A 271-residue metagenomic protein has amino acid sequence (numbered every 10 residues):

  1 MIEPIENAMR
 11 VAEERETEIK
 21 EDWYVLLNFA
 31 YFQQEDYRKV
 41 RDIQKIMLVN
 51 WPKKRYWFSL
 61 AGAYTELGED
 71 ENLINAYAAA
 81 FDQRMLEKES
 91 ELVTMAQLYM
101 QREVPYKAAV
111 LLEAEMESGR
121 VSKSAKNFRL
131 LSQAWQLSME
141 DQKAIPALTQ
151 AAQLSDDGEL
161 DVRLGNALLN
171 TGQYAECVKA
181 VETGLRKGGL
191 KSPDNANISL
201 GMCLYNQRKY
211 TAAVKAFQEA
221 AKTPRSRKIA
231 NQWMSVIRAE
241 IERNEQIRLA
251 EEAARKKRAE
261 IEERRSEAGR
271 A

Functional and structural regions predicted by a protein language model:
M1-N206, A212-Q246, A250-R270: Alpha-solenoid helical repeat scaffolds
